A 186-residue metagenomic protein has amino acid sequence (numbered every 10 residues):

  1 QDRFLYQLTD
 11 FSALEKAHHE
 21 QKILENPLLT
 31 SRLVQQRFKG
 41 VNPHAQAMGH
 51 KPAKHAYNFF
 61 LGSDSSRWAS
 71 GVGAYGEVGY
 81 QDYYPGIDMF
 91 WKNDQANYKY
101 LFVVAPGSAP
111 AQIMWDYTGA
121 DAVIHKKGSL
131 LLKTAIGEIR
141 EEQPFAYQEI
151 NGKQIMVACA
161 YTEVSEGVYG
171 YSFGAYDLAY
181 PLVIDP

Functional and structural regions predicted by a protein language model:
Q1-P186: Residues that cap or anchor secondary-structure elements
